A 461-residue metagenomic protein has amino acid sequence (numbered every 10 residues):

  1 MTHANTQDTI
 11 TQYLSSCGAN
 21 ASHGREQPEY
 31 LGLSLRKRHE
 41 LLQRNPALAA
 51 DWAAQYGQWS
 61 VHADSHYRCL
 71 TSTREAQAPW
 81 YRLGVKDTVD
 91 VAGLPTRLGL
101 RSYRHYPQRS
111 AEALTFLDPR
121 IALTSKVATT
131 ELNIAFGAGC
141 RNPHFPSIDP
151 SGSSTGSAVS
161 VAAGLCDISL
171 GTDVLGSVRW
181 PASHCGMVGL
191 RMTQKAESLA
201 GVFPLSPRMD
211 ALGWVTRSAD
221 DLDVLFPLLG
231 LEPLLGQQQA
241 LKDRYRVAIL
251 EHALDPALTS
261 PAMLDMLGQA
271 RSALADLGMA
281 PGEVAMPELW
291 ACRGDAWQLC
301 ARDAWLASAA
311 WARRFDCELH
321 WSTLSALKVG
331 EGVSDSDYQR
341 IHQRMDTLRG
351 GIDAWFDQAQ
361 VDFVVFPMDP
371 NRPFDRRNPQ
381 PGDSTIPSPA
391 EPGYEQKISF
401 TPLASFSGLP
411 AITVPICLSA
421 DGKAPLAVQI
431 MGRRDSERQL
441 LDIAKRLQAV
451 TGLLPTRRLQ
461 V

Functional and structural regions predicted by a protein language model:
H3-D167, G171-V174: Gly/Ser-rich catalytic/binding loops embedded in alpha/beta enzyme cores
H3-S15, E40, A163, I168 (+3 more regions): Structural helix-boundary/capping segments
I10-G32, W80-L98, L299-G350, T413-A424: Short helix-loop capping/hinge segments that flank enzyme active sites or metal/cofactor-binding pockets
R38-N45, S102-H105, D210-R217, V329-V333: Short, well-ordered beta-strand elements within core beta-sheets of diverse protein domains
H39-R44, A309-F406, Q460: Serine-dependent amide/ester hydrolase catalytic core
L83, V89-A92, Y103, P227-Q298 (+1 more regions): Gly/Ser-rich, acidic/histidine-flanked active-site/gating loops
T88, A128, H252-A253, M286 (+2 more regions): Short, well-ordered beta-to-alpha junction loops that form the rim of enzyme active sites and present histidine/acidic
A138-P146, R293-S308: Charged, often glycine-rich, active-site loop that binds/positions anionic groups
